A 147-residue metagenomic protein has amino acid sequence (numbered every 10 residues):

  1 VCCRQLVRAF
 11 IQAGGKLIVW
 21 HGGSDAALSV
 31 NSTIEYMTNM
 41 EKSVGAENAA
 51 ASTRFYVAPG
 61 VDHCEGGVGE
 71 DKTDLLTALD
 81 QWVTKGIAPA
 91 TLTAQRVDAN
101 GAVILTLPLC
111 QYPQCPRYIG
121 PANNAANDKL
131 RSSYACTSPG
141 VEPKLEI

Functional and structural regions predicted by a protein language model:
V1-I147: C-terminal His-loop and adjacent cap/lid subdomain of alpha/beta-hydrolase
